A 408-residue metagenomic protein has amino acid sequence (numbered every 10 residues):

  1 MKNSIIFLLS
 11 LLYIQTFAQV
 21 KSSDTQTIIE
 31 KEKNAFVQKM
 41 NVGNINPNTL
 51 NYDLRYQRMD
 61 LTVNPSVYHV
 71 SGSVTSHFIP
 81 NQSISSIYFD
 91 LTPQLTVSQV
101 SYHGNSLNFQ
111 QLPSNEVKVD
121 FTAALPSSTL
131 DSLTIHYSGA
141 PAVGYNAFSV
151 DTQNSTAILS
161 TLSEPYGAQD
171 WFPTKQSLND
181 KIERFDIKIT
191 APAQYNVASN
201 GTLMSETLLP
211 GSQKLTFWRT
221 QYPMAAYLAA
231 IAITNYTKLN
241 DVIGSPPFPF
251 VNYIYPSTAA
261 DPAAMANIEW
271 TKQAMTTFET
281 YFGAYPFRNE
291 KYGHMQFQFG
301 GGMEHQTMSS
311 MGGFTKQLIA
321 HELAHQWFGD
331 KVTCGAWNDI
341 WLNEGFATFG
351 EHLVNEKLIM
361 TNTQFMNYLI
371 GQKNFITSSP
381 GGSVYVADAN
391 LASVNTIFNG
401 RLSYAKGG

Functional and structural regions predicted by a protein language model:
M1-Q26: Bacterial Sec-dependent N-terminal signal peptides
A18-S71, Q153, A157-S160: N-terminal, polar/Ser/Thr-rich
V20-K21, I28, I87, T92-N154: A surface-exposed beta-strand-loop module
P47, H136-F185: Glycine/proline-rich low-complexity spacer/linker segments in large multi-domain proteins
V67-P93: Ligand-binding face of N-terminal immunoglobulin V-set domains in extracellular IgSF glycoproteins
G72, S163-E164, Q176-A320, F349: Hydrophobic helix-coil surface modules that form long, contiguous segments used for peptide/substrate interaction
M308-I370: Zinc-dependent metallopeptidase catalytic helix centered on the HExxH motif and its immediate flanking segment
E344, T348-G408: Acidic/His/Gly-enriched intrinsically disordered linker/tail segments that often contain short helix/coil "MoRF-like"
